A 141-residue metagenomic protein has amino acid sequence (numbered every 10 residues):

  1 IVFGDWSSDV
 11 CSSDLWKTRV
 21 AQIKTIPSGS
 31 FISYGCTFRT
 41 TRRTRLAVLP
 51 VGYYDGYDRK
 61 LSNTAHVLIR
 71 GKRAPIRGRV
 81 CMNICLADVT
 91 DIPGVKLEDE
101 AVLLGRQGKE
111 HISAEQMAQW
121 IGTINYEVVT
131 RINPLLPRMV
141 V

Functional and structural regions predicted by a protein language model:
I1-C11: Single conserved hydrophobic/aromatic residue that forms the stacking wall/gate of nucleotide- or nucleobase-binding
D14-S28: Active-site "cap" helix and flanking loop/linker of ATP-utilizing ligase/carboxylase catalytic domains
T25-V141: C-terminal accessory subdomain/extension
